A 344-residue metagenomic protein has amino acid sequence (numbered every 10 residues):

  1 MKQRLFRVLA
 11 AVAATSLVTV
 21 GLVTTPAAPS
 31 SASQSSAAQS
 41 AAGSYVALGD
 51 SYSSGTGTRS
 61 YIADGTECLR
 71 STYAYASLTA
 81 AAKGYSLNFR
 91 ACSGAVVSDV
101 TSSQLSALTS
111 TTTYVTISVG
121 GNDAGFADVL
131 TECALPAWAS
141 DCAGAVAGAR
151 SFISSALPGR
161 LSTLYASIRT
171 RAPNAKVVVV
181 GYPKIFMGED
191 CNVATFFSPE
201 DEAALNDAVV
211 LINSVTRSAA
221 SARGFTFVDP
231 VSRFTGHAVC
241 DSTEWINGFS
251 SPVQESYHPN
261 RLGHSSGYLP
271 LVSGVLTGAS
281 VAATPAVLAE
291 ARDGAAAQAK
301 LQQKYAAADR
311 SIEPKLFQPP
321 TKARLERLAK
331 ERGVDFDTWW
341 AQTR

Functional and structural regions predicted by a protein language model:
M1-S33: Secretory targeting and sorting signals
P26, S36-S44, V100-T116, L161-A175: Short amphipathic alpha-helices and their capping/turn segments at secondary-structure boundaries
S31-A91, S106: Serine-esterase "nucleophile elbow" of acetyl-processing enzymes
S44-G49, S53-G55, S86-A91, T113-S118 (+3 more regions): Structural recognition of the beta-strand scaffold that forms the well-ordered cores of secreted hydrolase catalytic
T56-S60, F126-L130, D190-C191: Short, solvent-exposed loop/turn and secondary-structure capping segments
T79-S86, G159-V178, L211-V228: A structural motif corresponding to the C-terminal end of an alpha-helix and its immediate exit/capping segment
D99-I153: Oxyanion-hole/transition-state-stabilizing segment in secreted/luminal serine hydrolases and related acyltransferases
P183-L316, R324, D335, W340: Catalytic His-Asp segment of secreted/periplasmic serine-dependent ester chemistry enzymes
